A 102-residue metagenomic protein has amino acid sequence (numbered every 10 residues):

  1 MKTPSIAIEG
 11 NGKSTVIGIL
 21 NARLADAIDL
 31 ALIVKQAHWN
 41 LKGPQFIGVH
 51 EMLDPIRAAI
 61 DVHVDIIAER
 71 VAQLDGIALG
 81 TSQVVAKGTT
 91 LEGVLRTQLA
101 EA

Functional and structural regions predicted by a protein language model:
K2, V71-E101: Carboxylate-rich helix-loop segments that flank metal/cofactor sites and access channels in metalloenzymes
K2-R23: Disorder-to-helix initiation segments
I8-T15, L30-P55: Helix-loop segments that flank and shape redox-cofactor active sites
V16-D26, L30, I56, A102: Amphipathic alpha-helix face/heptad-repeat signature
G18, A22, E69, K87: Charged/polar, solvent-exposed surface patches and flexible loops
R23-W39, I67-R70: Long, well-ordered alpha-helical segments
D29-L32, V64, L95, E101: Low-complexity, compositionally biased segments
K42-V84: Conserved alpha-helical segments that form or flank metal/cofactor-binding pockets of metalloenzymes
